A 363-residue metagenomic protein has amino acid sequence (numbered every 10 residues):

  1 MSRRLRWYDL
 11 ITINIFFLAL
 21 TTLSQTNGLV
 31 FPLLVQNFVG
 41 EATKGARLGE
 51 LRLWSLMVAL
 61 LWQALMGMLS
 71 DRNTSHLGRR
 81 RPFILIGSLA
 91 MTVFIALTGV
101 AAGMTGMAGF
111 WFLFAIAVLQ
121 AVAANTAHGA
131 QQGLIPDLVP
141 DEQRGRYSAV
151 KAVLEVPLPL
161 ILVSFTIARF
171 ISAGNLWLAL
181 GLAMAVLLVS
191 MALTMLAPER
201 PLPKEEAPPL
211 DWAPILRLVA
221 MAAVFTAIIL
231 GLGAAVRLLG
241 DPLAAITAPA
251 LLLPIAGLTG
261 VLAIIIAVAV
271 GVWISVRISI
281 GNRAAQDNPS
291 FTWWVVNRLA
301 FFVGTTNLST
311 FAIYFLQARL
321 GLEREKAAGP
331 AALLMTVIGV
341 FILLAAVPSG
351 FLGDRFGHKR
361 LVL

Functional and structural regions predicted by a protein language model:
M1-L56, G233-G240, F291-G321: Helix-loop boundary and gating motifs at the non-cytosolic
M1-R6, A102, F110-F114, T126-A127 (+3 more regions): Intracellular loop-helix junctions on the cytosolic face of multi-pass helical membrane proteins
E41-L56, A149, A245-G260, L322-G339: Loop-to-transmembrane helix entry
L48, S70, I84, S148-A149 (+3 more regions): Membrane-interface helix-entry/capping residues at the boundaries of transmembrane alpha-helices
L48-N73, V93, L333-S349: Central cavity-lining transmembrane alpha-helices of secondary-active solute carriers, predominantly the Major
L69, R169-F170, L352: Hydrophobic alpha-helical transmembrane and interfacial-helix anchor sites in secondary transporters
R72-L89, R355-L363: Cytoplasmic membrane-interface "Motif A"-like loop-to-helix N-cap segments of 12-TM Major Facilitator Superfamily
L85-M107: C-terminal ends and interior cores of transmembrane alpha-helices in multi-pass membrane transporters/permeases
